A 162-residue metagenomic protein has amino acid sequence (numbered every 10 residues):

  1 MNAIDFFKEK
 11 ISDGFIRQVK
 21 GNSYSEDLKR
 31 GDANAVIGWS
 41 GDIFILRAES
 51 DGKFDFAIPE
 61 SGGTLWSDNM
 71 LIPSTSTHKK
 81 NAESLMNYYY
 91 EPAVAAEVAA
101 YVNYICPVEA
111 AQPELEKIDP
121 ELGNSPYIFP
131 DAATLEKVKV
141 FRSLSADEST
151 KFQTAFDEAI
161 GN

Functional and structural regions predicted by a protein language model:
M1-F56: Ligand-binding pocket segment of bilobal, Venus flytrap-like solute-binding proteins
N2, F6, S23, D27 (+9 more regions): Extracytoplasmic/secreted proteins, especially bacterial periplasmic and envelope-associated proteins
G14-F15, K53, L65, N69-L71 (+3 more regions): Residue-level preference for alpha-helix termini and adjacent loops
S23, G38-G41, A48-Y101, N162: Extracytoplasmic/periplasmic substrate-recognition and gating elements
E26, P130-N162: Conserved C-terminal helix/tail region of periplasmic/extracytoplasmic solute-binding proteins
P73-E136: Mature extracytoplasmic/periplasmic domains
